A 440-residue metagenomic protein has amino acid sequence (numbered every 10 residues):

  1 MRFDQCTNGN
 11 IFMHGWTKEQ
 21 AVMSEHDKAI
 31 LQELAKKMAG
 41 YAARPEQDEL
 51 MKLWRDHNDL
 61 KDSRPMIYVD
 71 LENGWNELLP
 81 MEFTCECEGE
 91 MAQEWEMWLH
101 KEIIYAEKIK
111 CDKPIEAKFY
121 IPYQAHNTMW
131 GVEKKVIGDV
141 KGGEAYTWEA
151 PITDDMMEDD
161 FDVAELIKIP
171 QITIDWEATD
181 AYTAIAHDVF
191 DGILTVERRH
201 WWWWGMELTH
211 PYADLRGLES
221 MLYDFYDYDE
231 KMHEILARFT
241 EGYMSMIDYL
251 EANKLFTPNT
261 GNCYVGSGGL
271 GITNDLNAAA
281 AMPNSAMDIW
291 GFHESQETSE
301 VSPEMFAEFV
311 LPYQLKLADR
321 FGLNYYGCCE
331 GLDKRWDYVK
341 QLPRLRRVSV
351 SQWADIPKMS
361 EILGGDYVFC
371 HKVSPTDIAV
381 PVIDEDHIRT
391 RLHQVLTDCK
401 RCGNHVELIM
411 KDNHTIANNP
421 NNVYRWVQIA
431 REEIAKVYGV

Functional and structural regions predicted by a protein language model:
M1-E72, P80-T84, E88, Y105 (+2 more regions): Active-site loop segments of alpha/beta catalytic cores
D70-E86, W148-F161: A short glycine/small-residue-enriched secondary-structure motif
C85-E133: Membrane helical hairpin/interfacial module
C87-M97, M156-D162, G217, D384-H387: Alpha-helix capping and helix-coil boundary motifs
H126-E149: Cofactor- and metal-binding active-site motifs of prokaryotic enzymes that mediate redox/radical or nucleophilic
K141-A184: A gly/proline- and charged-residue-enriched helix-loop-helix capping module
